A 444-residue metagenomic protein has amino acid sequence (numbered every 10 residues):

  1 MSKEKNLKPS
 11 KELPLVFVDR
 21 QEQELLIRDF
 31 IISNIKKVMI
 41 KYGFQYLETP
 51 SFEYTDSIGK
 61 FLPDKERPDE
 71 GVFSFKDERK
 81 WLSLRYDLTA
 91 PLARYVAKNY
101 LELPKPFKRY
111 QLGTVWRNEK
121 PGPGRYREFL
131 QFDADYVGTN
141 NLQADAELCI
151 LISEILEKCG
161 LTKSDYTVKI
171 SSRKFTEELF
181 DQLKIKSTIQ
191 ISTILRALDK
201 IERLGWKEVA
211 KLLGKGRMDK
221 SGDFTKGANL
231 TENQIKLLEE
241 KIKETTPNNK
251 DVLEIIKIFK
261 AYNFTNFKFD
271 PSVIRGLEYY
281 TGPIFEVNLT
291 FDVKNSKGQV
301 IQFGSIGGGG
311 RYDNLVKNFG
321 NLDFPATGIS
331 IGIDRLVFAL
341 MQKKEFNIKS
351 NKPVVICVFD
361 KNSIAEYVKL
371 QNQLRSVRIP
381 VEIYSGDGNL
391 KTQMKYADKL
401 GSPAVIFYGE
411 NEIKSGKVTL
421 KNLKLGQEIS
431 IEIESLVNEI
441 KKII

Functional and structural regions predicted by a protein language model:
M1-A90, R127, A146-I150, T167-K169: TRNA-binding/sensing appendages of the translation machinery
I27-Y42, E53-Y54, T89-L101, R109-T162 (+1 more regions): Positively charged, Gly/Ser-enriched RNA/tRNA-binding surfaces
T49-S57, F107-N118, Y166-T176: Short, glycine/charge-rich beta-strand/loop segments that flank catalytic centers and engage negatively charged groups
P68-R79, I185-W206: Acidic, His- and aromatic-enriched active-site or binding-groove loops in soluble protein domains that engage sugars
L148, S172-F175, T193-I194, D251: Internal, well-ordered alpha-helical segments in soluble enzyme and binding-protein domains
K163-K174, L195, K268-I274: Short, surface-exposed recognition loops or helix-turn segments adjacent to catalytic cores
K169-L183, D199-G205: Short, conserved secondary-structure transition motifs
K174, E178-I185, R217, I235-E239: Phosphate-rich ligand and nucleic-acid binding surfaces
